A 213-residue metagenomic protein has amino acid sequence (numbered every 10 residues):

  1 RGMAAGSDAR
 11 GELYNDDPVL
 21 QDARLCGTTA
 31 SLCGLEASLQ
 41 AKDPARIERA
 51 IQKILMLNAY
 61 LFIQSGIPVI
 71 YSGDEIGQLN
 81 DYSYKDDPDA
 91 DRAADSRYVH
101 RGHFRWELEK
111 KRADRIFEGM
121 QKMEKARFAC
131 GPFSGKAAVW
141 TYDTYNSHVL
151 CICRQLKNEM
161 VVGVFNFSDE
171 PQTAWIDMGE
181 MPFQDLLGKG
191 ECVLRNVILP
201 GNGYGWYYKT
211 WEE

Functional and structural regions predicted by a protein language model:
R1-E213: Active-site and adjacent substrate-binding regions of carbohydrate-active enzymes
